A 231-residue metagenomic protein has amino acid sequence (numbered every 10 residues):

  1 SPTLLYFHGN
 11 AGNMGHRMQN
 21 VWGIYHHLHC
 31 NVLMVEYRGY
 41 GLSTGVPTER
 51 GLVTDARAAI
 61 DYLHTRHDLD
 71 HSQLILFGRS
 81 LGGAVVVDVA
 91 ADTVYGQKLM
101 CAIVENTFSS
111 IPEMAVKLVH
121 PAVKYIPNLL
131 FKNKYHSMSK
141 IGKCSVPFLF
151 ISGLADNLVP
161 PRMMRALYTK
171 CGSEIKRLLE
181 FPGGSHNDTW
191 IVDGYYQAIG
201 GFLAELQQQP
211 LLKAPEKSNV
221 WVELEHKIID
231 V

Functional and structural regions predicted by a protein language model:
S1-Y62: Membrane-embedded segments
Q19-N20, S137, V146, P160-T169 (+1 more regions): Short alpha-helix in the alpha/beta-hydrolase fold that links the catalytic acid
Y37, I103-E113, N133-H136, G184: Active-site nucleophile loop of the alpha/beta-hydrolase fold
Y62-R66, H71-K117: Primarily recognizes the serine-hydrolase "nucleophile elbow" in alpha/beta-hydrolase and SGNH/GDSL folds
Y125-K140, S145-V146: Active-site nucleophile elbow and catalytic-triad environment of alpha/beta-hydrolase enzymes
K143-S145, L149-S152, D156: Short beta-strand/loop motif that positions the catalytic acidic residue of the alpha/beta-hydrolase fold
A155-V159, H186-D188: Acidic catalytic loop of the alpha/beta-hydrolase fold
R165-T169, S173-V231: C-terminal catalytic histidine-bearing segment of alpha/beta-hydrolase fold enzymes
